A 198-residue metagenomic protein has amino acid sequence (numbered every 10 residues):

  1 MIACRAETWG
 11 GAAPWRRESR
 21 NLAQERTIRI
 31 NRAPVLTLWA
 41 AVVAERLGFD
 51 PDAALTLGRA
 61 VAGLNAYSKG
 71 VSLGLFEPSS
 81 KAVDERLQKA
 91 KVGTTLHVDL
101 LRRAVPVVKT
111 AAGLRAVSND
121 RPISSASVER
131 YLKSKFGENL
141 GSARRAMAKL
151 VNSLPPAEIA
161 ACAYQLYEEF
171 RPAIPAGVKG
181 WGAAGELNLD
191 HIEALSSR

Functional and structural regions predicted by a protein language model:
G10-G11: Residue-identity detector for glycine
P14-R198: Solvent-exposed interaction surfaces and binding hotspots enriched for charged
